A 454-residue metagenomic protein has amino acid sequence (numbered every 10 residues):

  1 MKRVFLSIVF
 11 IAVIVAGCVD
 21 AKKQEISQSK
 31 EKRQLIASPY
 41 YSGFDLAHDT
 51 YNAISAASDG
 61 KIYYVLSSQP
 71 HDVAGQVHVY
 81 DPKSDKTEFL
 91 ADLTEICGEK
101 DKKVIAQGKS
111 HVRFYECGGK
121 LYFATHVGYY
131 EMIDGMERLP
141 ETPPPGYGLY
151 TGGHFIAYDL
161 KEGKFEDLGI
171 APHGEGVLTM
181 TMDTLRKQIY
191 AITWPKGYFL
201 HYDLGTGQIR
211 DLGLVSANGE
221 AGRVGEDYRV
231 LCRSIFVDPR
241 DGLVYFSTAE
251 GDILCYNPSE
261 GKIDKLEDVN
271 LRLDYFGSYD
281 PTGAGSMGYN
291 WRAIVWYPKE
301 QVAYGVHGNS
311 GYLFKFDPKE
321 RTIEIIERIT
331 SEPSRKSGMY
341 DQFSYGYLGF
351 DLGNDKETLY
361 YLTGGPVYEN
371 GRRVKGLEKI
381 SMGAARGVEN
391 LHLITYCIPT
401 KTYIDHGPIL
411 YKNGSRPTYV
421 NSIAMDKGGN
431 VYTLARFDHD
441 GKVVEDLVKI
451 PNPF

Functional and structural regions predicted by a protein language model:
E25-A47: A short helix->beta-strand "capping" segment at the edge of beta-propeller domains
S38-G43, L90-A106, E166-E175, L212-D227 (+3 more regions): Surface-exposed loop and turn segments in beta-propeller and other repeat-based domains that flank or scaffold
P39-G75: Beta-strand-rich domains and repeat architectures in extracellular enzymes and scaffolds, especially beta-propellers
H48-A53, C97-R113, G174-T181, E220-F236 (+5 more regions): Repeated scaffold domains used in trafficking and secretory/extracellular systems, primarily beta-propellers
A56-D59, E116-G118, D183-R186, D238-D241 (+3 more regions): Residue-level detector of Asp-centered blade-edge/turn motifs that repeat once per structural unit in beta-propeller
S67-H71, F123-Y150, L362-N390, F437-E445: Short, conserved, GDST-rich strand-edge loop motifs in beta-rich repeat architectures
G305-V306, M339-I398: Loop/turn-rich, solvent-exposed surfaces of beta-rich toroidal or solenoidal domains
P417-F454: Blade-level signature of beta-propeller repeat domains, shared across WD40, Kelch, NHL, RCC1 and BNR/Asp-box propellers
